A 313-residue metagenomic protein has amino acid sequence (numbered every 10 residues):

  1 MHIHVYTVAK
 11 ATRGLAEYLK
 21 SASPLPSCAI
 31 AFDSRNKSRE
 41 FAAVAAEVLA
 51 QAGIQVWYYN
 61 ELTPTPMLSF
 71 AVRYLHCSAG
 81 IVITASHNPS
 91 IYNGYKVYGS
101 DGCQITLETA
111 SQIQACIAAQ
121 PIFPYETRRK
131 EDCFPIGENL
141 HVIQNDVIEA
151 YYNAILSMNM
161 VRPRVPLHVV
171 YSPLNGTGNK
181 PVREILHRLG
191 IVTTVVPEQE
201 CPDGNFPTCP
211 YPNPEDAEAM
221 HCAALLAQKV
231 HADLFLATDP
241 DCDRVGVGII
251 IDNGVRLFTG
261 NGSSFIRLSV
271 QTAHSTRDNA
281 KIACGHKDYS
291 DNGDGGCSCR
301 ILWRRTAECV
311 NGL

Functional and structural regions predicted by a protein language model:
H4-T7, N93-H221, L226: Gly/Ser/Thr-enriched, mixed-charge loops and adjacent short helices that form phosphate/oxyanion-binding elements
A9, R39, A43, L62-P66 (+14 more regions): Conserved structured core elements
A11-C28, N159-V165, K229: Glycine-rich phosphate/diphosphate-binding loops that line cofactor/substrate pockets in enzymes
A16-S23, L225, L268-N279: Short, basic/hydrophobic alpha-helical segments
P24-Y92, I185-G246: N-terminal small/polar loop signature for handling phosphorylated ligands or for N-terminal nucleophile
L25-D33, H168-Y171, C284-K287: Short glycine-rich phosphate-binding loop at a beta-alpha junction
F41-L49, Y92-G99, D243-S263, G295: Short Gly/Thr/Asp-enriched flexible loops that form oxyanion-binding sites at enzyme active sites
N60, A118-D146, I251-L313: Proline/glycine-rich low-complexity loops and linkers
